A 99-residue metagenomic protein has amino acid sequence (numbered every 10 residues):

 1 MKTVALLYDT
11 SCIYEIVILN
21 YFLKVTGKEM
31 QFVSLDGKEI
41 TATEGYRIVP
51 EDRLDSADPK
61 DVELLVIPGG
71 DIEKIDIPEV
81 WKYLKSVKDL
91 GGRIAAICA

Functional and structural regions predicted by a protein language model:
M1-I94: Extended, subdomain-level signal for the structured scaffold at the beginning of enzyme domains
A96-A99: Short, thiol/selenol-centered motifs that function as redox-active sites or metal-ligating centers
